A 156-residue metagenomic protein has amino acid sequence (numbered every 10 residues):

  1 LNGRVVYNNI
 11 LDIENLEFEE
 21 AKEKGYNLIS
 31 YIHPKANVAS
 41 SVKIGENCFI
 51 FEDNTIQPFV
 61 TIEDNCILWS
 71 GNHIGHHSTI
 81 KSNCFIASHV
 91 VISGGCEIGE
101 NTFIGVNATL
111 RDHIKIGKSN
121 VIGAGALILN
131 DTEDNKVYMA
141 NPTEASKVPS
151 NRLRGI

Functional and structural regions predicted by a protein language model:
L1-H33, N37: Phosphate-bearing ligand-interacting subdomains that bind or position ATP/ADP/UDP/GDP/NAD(P) or nucleotide-linked
S30-S146: Structural signal for interior beta-strand "rungs" in well-ordered beta-sheet cores of soluble enzyme domains
R152-R154: Short, charged, intrinsically disordered terminal tails
